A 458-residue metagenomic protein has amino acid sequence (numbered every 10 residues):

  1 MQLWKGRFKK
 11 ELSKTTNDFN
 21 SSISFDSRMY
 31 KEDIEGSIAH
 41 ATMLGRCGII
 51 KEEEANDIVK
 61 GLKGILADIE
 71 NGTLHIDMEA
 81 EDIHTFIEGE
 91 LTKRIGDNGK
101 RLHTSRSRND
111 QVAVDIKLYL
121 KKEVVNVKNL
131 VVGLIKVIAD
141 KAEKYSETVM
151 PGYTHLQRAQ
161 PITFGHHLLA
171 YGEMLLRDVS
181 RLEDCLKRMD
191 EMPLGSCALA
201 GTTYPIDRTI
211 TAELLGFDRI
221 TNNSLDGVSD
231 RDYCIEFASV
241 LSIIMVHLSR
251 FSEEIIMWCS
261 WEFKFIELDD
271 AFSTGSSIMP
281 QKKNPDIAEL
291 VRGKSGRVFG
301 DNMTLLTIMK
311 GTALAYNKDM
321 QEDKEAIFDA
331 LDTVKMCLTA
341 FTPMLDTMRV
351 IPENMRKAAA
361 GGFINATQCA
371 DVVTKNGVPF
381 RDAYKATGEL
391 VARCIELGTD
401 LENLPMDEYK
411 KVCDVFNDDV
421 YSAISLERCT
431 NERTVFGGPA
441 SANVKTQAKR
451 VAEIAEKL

Functional and structural regions predicted by a protein language model:
M1-G201, I206-E213, F272-G275, D286 (+3 more regions): A helix-coil-helix interface module used to build multimeric assemblies and to scaffold catalytic/cofactor sites
M1-G36, D97-N98, M279-L458: Glycine-rich cofactor/substrate-binding loops
H40, G61, I65-D68, E90 (+19 more regions): Generic, well-ordered alpha-helical scaffold segments in large soluble proteins
H40-I50, Y119, H166, I235-I243 (+1 more regions): Short, well-ordered beta-strand elements within core beta-sheets of diverse protein domains
I49-I50, L74, K264, P379 (+1 more regions): Conserved hydrophobic residue
E53-E54, P151, T221, D382 (+1 more regions): A generic structural-conservation signal
D57-K60, L225-D230, A386-L390, S425-R428: Short linear loop/turn motifs
K128, E143, P151, Q157-G311 (+4 more regions): Charged, flexible cofactor/metal-binding loops and thiol motifs
